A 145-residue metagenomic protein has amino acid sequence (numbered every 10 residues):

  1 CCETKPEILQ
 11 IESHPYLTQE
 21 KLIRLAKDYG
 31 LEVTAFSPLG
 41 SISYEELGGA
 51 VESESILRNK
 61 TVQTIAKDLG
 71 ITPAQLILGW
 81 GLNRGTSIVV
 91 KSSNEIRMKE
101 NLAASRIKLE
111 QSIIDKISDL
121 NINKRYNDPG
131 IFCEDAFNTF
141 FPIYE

Functional and structural regions predicted by a protein language model:
C1-E145: Beta/alpha (TIM)-barrel catalytic core signal, keyed to glycine-rich beta->alpha loops juxtaposed to Asp/Glu that bind
